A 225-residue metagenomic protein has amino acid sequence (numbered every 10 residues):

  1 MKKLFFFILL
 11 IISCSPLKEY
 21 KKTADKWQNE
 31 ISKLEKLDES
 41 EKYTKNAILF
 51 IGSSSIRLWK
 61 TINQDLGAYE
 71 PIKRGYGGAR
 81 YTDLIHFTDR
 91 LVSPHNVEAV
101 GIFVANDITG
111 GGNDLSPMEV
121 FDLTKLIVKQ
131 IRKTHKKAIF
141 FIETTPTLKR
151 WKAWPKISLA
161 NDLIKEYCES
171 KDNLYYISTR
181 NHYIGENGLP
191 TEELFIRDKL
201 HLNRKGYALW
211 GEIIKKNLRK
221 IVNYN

Functional and structural regions predicted by a protein language model:
M1-I48, K60, Q64, K220-N225: N-terminal secretory targeting modules
E41-T44, D65-L66, S93-H95, K133-T134 (+1 more regions): Extracellular/periplasmic catalytic domains that process cell-envelope and extracellular macromolecules
L49-I51, I72: Conserved beta-strand elements of the Class I
I56-D65, E70, D83-F121, F141 (+1 more regions): Oxyanion-hole/transition-state-stabilizing segment in secreted/luminal serine hydrolases and related acyltransferases
F103-T109, R132-L159, R180-Y183: Active-site segments of SGNH/GDSL-like serine hydrolases that catalyze O-acetyl group transfer/hydrolysis on lipids
P117-K125, K156-N161: Charged helix-capping and loop-helix junction motifs
I127-I131: Hydrophobic positions in alpha-helices of CheY-like receiver
L148-N225: Catalytic His-Asp segment of secreted/periplasmic serine-dependent ester chemistry enzymes
